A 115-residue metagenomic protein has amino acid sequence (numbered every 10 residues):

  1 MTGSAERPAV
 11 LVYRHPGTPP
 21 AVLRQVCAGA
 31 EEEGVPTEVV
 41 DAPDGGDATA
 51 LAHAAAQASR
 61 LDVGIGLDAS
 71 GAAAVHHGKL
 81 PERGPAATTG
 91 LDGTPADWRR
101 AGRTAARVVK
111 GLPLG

Functional and structural regions predicted by a protein language model:
M1-G3, A101: Short N-terminal or domain-adjacent regulatory/targeting segments
A5, A58-R60, D68: A generic structural signal for short, non-catalytic loop/turn and secondary-structure boundary residues
A5-H53: Negatively charged, low-complexity tracts enriched in Asp/Glu with abundant Ser/Thr
V22, G29, G64, W98-G102: Glycine-centered structural positions embedded in regular secondary structure
A28-P36, Q57-R60, R103-G115: Generic secondary-structure signature for well-ordered alpha-helical cores
A48-G64: N-terminal small/polar loop signature for handling phosphorylated ligands or for N-terminal nucleophile
D62-L91: Mid-chain, well-packed structural core segment of small domains
L80-G115: Ser/Thr/Gly-rich flexible loops in soluble cytosolic domains mediating phosphotransfer, phosphorylation
